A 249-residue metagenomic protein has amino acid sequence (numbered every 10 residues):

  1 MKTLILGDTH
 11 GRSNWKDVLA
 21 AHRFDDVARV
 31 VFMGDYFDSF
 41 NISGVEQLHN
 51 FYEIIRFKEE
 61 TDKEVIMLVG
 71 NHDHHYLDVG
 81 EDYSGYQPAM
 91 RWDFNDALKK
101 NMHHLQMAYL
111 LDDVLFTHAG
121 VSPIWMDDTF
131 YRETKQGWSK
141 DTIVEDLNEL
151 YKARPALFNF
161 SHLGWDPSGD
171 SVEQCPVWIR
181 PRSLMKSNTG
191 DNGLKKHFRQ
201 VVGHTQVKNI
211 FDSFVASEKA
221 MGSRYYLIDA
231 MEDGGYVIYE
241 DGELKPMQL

Functional and structural regions predicted by a protein language model:
M1, D25-A28, D62-E64, D112 (+1 more regions): A general structural motif
I5-G7, V30-D35, I66-N71, F116-T117 (+2 more regions): Active-site neighborhood of phospho(di)ester-bond hydrolases with catalytic His/Asp-centered motifs
L6, R12-K100: Core catalytic region of metal-dependent phosphoesterases/phosphodiesterases, especially metallo-beta-lactamase-like
G11-D17, D38-N41, H72-D78, S122-I124 (+3 more regions): Active-site environment of divalent metal-dependent phosphoester hydrolases
D78-D82, D128-F130, F214: Short aromatic-enriched loop/helix-cap "lid" or pocket-rim segments at secondary-structure transitions that line
M102-L111: Conserved N-terminal structural segment that caps and organizes enzyme catalytic cores in eukaryotes
L111-N192: Active-site-proximal loop/helix segment associated with metal-binding centers of metalloenzymes
F211-L249: Binuclear metal-dependent phosphoesterase catalytic core
